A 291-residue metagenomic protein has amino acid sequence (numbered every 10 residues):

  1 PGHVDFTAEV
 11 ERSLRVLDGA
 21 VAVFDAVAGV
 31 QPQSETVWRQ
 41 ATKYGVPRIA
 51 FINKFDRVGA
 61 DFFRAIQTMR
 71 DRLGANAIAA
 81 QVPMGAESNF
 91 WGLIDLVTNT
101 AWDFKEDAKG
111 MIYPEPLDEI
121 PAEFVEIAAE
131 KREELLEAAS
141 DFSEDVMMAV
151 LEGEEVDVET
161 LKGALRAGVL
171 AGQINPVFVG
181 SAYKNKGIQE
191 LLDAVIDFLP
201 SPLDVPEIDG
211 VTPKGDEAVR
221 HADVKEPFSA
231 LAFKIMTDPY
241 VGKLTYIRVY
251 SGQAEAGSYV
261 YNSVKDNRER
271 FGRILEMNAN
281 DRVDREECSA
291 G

Functional and structural regions predicted by a protein language model:
P1-A290: Structural and coupling elements of P-loop NTPases
